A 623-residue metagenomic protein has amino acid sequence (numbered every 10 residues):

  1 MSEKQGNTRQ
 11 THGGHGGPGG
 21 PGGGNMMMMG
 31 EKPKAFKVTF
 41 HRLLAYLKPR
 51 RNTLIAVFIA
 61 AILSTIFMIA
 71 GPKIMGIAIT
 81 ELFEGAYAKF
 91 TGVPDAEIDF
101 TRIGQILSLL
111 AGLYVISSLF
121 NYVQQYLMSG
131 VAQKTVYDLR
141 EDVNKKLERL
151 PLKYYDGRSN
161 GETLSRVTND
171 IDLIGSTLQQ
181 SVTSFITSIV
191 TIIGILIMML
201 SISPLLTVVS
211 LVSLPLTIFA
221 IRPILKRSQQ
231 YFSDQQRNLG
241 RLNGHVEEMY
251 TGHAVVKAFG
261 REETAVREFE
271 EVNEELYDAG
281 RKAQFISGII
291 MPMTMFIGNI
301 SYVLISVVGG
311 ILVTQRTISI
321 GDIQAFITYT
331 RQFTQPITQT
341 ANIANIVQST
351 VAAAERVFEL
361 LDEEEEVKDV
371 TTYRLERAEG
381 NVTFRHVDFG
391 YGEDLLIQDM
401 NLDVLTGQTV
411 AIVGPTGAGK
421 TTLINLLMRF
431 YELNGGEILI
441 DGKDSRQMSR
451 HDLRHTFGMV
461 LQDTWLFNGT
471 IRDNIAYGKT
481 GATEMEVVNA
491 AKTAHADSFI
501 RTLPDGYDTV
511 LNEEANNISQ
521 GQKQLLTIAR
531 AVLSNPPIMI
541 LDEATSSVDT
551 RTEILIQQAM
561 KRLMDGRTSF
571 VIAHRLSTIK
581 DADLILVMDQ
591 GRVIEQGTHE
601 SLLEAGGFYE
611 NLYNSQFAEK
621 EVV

Functional and structural regions predicted by a protein language model:
M26-E31, Q133, E141-S165, N169-I171 (+7 more regions): Short intracellular "coupling" helices and adjacent cytoplasmic loop segments at the cytosolic face of multi-pass
T39, L47, M128-S129, V136 (+2 more regions): Juxtamembrane loop-to-helix connectors within ABC transporter transmembrane domains
H41, N52-I77, L110, Q125-S129 (+4 more regions): Alpha-helical segments in transporter systems
P49, T53-I66, Q180-D234, I305-I318 (+1 more regions): Transmembrane helices of ABC transporter permease
L54-F120, S201-L205, R316-I320: Transmembrane helix-loop-helix hairpins at lipid-water interfaces of multipass membrane proteins, especially the type-1
L152-K153, N169-L178, V182, V190 (+6 more regions): An intracellular "coupling" helix at the cytosolic face of ABC transporter transmembrane type-1 domains
R261, F285, Y302, Q332-L360: Cytosolic ends of transmembrane helices, especially the final helix of ABC transmembrane type-1 domains
D369-V370, L375-V623: ABC-type nucleotide-binding domain
